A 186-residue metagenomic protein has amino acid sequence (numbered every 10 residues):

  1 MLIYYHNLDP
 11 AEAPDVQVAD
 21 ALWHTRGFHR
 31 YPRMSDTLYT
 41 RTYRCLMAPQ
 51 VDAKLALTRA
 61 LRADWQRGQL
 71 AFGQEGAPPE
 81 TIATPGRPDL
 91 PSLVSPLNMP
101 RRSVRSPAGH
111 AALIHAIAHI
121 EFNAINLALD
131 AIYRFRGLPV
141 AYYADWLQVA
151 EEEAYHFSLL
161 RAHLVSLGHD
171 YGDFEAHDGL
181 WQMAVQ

Functional and structural regions predicted by a protein language model:
L2-Q186: Non-heme di-metal
